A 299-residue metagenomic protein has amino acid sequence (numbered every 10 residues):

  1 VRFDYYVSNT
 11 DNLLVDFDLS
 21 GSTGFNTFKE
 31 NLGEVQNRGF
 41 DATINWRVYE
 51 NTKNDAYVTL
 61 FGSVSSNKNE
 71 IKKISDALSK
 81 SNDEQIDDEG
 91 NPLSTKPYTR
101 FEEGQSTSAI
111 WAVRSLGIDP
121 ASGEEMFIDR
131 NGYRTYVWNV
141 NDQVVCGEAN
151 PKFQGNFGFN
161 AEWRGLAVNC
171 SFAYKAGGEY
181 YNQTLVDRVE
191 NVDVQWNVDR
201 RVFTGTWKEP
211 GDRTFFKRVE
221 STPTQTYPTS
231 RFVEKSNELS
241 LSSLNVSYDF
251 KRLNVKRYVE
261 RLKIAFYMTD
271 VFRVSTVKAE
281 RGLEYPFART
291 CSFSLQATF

Functional and structural regions predicted by a protein language model:
V1, D11, F40, N51-K53 (+3 more regions): Repeated loop/turn-to-beta-strand initiation elements of outer-membrane beta-barrel proteins
V1-G24, V58, S65: Membrane-embedded beta-barrel scaffold of Gram-negative outer-membrane proteins
F3, I44, L60-G62, C170 (+2 more regions): Membrane-embedded beta-strand positions of outer-membrane beta-barrel proteins
Y5-D11, W46-V48, V64-E70, W163-G165 (+5 more regions): Transmembrane beta-strands of outer-membrane beta-barrel pores
L13-F17, N54-A56, N69-I86, G177-T206 (+1 more regions): Outer-membrane beta-barrel and related beta-rich outer-membrane complex signature in Gram-negative bacteria
K29-G39, I86-S122, P210-D212, T226-P228 (+1 more regions): C-terminal beta-signal and terminal closure region of outer-membrane beta-barrel proteins
E30, F40, Y49-A149: Conserved small-residue
K175-L262, M268: Extracytoplasmic gating/loop element in the C-terminal half of outer-membrane beta-barrel translocons and assembly
